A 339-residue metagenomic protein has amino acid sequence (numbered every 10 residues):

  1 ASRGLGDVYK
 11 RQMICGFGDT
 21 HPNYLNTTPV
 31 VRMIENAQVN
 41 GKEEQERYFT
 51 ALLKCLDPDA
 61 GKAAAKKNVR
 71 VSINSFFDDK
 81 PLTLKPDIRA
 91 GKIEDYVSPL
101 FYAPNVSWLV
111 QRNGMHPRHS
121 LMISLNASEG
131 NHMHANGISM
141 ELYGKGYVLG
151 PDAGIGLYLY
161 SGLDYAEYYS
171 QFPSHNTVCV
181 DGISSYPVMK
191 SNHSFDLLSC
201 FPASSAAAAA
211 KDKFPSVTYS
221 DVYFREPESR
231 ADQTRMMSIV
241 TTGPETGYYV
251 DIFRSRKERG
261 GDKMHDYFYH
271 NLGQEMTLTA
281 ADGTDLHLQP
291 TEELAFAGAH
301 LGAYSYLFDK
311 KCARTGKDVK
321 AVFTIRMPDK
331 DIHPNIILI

Functional and structural regions predicted by a protein language model:
A1, L5-Y9: Short, small-residue-biased leader/transition segments that mark boundaries at the very start of proteins
K10-E35: Acidic Ser/Thr-enriched surface turn/capping motif at secondary-structure junctions
M13-I14, T20-H21, L163, F195 (+1 more regions): Flexible domain-boundary/linker segments
P22, L53-K54, P81-L82, C200 (+3 more regions): Short linear sequence elements within intrinsically disordered, low-complexity coil regions
Q38-V39, E46-E292: Catalytic and substrate-binding regions of extracellular carbohydrate-active enzymes, especially polysaccharide lyases
F268-L338: Polysaccharide-binding surfaces and accessory modules of carbohydrate-active proteins
